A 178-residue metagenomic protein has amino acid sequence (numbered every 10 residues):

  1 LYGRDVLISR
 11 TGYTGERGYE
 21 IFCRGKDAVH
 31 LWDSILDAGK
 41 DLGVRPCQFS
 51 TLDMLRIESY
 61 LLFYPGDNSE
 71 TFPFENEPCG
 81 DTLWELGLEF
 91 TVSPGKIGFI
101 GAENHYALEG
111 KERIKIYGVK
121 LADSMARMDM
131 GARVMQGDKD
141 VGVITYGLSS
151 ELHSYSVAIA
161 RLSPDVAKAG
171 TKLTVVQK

Functional and structural regions predicted by a protein language model:
L1-K178: Conserved, structured C-terminal
